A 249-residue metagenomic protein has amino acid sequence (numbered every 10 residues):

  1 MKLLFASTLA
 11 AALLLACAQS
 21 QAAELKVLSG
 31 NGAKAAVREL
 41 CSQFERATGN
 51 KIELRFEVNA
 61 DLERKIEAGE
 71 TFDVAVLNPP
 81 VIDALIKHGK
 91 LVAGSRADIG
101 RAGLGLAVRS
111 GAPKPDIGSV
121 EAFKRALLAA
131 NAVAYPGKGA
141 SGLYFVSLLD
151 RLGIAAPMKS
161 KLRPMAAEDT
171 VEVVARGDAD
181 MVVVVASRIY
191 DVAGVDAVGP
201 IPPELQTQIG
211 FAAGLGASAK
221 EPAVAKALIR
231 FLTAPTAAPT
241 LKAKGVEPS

Functional and structural regions predicted by a protein language model:
M1-L4: Positively charged n-region of N-terminal signal peptides that target proteins for export
A6-A16: Bacterial N-terminal signal peptides
A18-A22: Sec/Tat signal peptide C-region and signal peptidase I cleavage site
A23-A60, R64-E70, V76-A102, V108-S249: Exported/periplasmic ABC-transporter solute-binding proteins
